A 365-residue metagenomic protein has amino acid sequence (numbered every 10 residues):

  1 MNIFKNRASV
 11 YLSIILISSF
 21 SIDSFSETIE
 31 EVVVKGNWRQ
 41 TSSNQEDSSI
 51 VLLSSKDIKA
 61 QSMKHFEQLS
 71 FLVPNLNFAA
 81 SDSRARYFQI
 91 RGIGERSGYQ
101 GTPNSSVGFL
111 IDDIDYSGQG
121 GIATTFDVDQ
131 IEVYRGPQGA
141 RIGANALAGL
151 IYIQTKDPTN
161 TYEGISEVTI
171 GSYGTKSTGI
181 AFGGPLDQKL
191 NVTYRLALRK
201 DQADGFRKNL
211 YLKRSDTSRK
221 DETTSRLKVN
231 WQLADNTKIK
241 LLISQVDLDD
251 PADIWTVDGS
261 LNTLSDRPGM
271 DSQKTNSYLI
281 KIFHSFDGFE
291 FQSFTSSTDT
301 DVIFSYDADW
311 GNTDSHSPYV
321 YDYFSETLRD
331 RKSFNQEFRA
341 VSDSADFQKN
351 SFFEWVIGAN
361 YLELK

Functional and structural regions predicted by a protein language model:
E31-Q61, R86-F88, V107: N-terminal periplasmic "start-of-domain" segments of outer-membrane beta-barrel proteins
I50, I58, L69-S70, I131-G136 (+2 more regions): Non-catalytic regulatory/gating segments with a bias toward low-complexity or hydrophobic composition
F66-E67, Y87-Q89, L110, V133 (+2 more regions): N-terminal periplasmic accessory domains that precede and gate Gram-negative outer-membrane beta-barrel machines
E67, F71-I114: Extracytoplasmic beta-strand/coil segments of soluble accessory domains associated with Gram-negative outer-membrane
G98-Y99, S106-P137: Short acidic/polar hinge/loop motifs at secondary-structure boundaries that mediate gating or recognition
E163-I165, I170-A203, R207-D250, K274-N276 (+5 more regions): Transmembrane beta-barrel wall of Gram-negative outer-membrane proteins
K238, L242-T275, D314-S315, V320-Y321 (+2 more regions): Flexible loop and strand-edge segments within Gram-negative outer membrane beta-barrel domains
S285-K365: Replace "related TpsB outer-membrane translocases also match" with "some related outer-membrane beta-barrels such as
